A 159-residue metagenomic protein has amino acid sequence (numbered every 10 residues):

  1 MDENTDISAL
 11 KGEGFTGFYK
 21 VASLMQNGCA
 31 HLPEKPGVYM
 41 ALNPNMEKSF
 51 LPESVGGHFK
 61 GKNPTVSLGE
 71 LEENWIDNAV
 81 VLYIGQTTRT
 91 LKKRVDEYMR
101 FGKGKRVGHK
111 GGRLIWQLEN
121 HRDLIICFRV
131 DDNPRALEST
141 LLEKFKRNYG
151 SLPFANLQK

Functional and structural regions predicted by a protein language model:
M1-R94, C127-L142, Q158-K159: GIY-YIG nuclease catalytic motif and its immediate N-terminal context
G57-K62, F101-R106, K144-N148: Short, low-complexity, polar/charged sequence segments that are solvent-exposed and flexible
K62, V66, T90, V107-H109 (+2 more regions): Basic, gly/Ser/Thr/Pro-rich low-complexity segments located predominantly at protein N termini
D96-D123: Aromatic- and Lys/Arg-enriched surface recognition patch
G112-I115, R122-I125, A136-K159: C-terminal or late-domain output modules
